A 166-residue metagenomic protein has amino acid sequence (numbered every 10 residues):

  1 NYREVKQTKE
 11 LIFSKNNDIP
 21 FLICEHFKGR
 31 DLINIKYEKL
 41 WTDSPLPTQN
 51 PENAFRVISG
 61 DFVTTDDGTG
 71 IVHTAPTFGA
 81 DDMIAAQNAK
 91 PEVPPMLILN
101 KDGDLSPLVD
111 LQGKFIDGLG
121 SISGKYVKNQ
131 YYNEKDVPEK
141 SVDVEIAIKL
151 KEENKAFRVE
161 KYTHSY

Functional and structural regions predicted by a protein language model:
N1-Y166: Non-cofactor substrate-recognition interfaces
